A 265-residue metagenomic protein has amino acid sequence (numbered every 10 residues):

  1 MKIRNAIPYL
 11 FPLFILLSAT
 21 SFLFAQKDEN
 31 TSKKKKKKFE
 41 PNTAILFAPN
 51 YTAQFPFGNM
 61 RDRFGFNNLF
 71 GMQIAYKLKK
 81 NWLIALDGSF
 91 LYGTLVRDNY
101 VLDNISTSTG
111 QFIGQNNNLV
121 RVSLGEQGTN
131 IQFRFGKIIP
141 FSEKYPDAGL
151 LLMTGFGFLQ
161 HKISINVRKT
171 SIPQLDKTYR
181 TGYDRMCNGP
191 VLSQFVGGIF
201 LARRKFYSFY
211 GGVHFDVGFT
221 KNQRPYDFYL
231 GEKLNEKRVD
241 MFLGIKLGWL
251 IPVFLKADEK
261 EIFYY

Functional and structural regions predicted by a protein language model:
M1-E40, V253-Y265: Cleavable N-terminal export/targeting peptides
A25-L83, G248, P252: Short glycine/proline- and aromatic-enriched beta-strand/turn motifs that initiate or cap beta-hairpins
K33-A44, K80-N81, F141-G149, L201-F209 (+1 more regions): Short loop/turn motifs that connect adjacent beta-strands in outer-membrane beta-barrel proteins
T43, F66-F70, G125-I131, A148 (+3 more regions): Residues that define the transmembrane beta-barrel architecture of outer-membrane proteins
P49-Y51, M72-Y76, G88, I131-K137 (+4 more regions): Residues on the lipid-exposed face of transmembrane beta-strands in outer-membrane beta-barrel proteins
Q54-P56, L91-L95, I138-P140, G157-I163 (+3 more regions): Structural signature of outer-membrane beta-barrel domains
G58-R63, T94-G128, H161-G189, T220-G244: Extracellular/periplasm-exposed beta-strand and loop segments of Gram-negative cell-envelope proteins, dominated by
Q194, F200-Y265: Predominantly the C-terminal beta-signal and adjacent terminal strand-loop region of outer-membrane beta-barrel
